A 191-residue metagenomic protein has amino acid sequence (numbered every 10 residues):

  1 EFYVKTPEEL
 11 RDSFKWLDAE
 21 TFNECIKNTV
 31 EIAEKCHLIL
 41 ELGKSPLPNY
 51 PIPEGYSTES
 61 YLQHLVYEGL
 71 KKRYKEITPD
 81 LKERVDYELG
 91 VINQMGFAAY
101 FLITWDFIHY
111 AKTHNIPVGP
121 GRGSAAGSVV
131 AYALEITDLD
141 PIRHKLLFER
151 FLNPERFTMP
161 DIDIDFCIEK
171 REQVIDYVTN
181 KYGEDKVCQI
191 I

Functional and structural regions predicted by a protein language model:
E1-I191: Phosphodiester-processing cores and adjacent nucleic acid-binding clamps
